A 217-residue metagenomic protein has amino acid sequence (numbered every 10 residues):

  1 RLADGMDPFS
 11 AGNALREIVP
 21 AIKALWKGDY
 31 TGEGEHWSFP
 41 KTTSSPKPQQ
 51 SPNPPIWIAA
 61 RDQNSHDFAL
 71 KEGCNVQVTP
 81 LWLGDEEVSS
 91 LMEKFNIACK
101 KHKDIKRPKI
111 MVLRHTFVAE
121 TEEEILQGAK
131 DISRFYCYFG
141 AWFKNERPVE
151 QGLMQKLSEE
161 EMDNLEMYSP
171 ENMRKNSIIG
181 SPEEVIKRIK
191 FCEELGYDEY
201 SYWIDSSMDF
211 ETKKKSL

Functional and structural regions predicted by a protein language model:
R1, P80-D85, R147, S201-K214: Glycine-rich, proline-tolerant flexible connector loops at the mouths of alpha/beta enzymes
R1-M6, K71-G73: Acidic/polar active-site rim loop that often engages polyanionic ligands
D4, P8-S45, E86-Y197: An alpha-helical appendage that flanks or caps ligand/catalytic pockets
A14, W57-R61, L83-E87: Short, contiguous, pocket-lining structural segments that sit at or immediately flank catalytic/ligand-binding sites
P46-P48, D67: Short secondary-structure boundary/capping segments
P48-P55: A local structural motif
I56-A59, C74-T79, P108-H115, Y200-Y202: Hydrophobic faces of well-ordered beta-strands that scaffold small-molecule active sites in alpha/beta enzyme cores
D62, H66-L83: A conserved active-site cap/scaffold subdomain adjacent to cofactor or substrate pockets
